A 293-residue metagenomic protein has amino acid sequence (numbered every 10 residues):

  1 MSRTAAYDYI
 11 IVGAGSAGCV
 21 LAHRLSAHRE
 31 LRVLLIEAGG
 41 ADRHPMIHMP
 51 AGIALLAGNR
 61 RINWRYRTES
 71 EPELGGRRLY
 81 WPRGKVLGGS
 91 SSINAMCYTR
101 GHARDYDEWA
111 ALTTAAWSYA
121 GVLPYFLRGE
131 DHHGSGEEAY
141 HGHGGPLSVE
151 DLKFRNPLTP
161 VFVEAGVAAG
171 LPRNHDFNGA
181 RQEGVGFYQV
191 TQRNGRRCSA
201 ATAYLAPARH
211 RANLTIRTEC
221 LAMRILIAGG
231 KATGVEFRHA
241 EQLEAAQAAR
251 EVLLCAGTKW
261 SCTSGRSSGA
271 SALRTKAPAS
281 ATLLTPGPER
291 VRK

Functional and structural regions predicted by a protein language model:
R3-A17: Beta1/beta-strand and adjacent pyrophosphate-binding region of the FAD-binding site in flavoprotein oxidoreductases
G13-G18, G89, G257: Conserved phosphate-binding and hydrolysis motifs of nucleotide-dependent enzymes
L25: Aromatic pocket-lining residues of Rossmann-like dinucleotide-binding sites
E30-R32, G39-D42, I225, E236-K293: Glycine-rich loop(s) and the adjacent beta-strand/alpha-helix scaffold that form part
L31, A38-L87, A116-A120, P124-Y125 (+2 more regions): N-terminal FAD cofactor-binding segment of flavoenzymes
Y66, G76-T113, G142-A165: Dinucleotide-binding Rossmann-like beta1-alpha1 core, especially the glycine-rich loop that anchors the ADP
E73-L74, R78-L79, T114-A120, G170-G179 (+1 more regions): A short alpha-helix-loop-beta-strand transition element characteristic of N-terminal alpha/beta dinucleotide-binding
A110-A232, R238-A240, K293: Conserved redox-cofactor binding core of oxidoreductases
